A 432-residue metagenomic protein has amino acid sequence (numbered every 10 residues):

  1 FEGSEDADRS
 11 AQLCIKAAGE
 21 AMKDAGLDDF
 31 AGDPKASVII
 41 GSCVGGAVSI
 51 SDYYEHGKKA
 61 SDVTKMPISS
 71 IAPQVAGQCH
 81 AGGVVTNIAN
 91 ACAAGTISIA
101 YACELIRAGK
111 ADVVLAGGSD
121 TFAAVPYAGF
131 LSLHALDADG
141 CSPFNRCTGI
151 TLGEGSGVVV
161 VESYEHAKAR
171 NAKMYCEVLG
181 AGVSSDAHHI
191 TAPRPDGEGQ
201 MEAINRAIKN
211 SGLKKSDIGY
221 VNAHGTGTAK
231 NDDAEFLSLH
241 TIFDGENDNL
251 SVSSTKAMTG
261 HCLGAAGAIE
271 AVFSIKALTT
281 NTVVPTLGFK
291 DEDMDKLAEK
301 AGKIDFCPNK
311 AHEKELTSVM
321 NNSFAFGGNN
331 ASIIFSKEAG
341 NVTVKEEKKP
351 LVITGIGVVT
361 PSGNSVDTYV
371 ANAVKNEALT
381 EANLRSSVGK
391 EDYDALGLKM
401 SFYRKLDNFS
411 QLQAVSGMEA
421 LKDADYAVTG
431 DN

Functional and structural regions predicted by a protein language model:
F1-G83, A123, L131-T151, G157-V159 (+1 more regions): Conserved "HGTGT" condensation-loop signature of ketosynthase/thiolase-family condensing enzymes that catalyze
V84-N90, D112-G118: A short, small-residue-rich loop immediately preceding and capping a beta-strand
G95: Short conserved active-site loop signatures built around small residues
S98: Active-site histidine-anchored catalytic micro-motif
A102, V160: Conserved RecA-like P-loop NTPase ATPase core
A111-D112, L316: Short, high-confidence coil segments that cap the C-terminus of an alpha-helix and link into the following beta-strand
E165-R170: Short helix-loop capping/hinge motifs at secondary-structure junctions, enriched in acidic/polar residues
